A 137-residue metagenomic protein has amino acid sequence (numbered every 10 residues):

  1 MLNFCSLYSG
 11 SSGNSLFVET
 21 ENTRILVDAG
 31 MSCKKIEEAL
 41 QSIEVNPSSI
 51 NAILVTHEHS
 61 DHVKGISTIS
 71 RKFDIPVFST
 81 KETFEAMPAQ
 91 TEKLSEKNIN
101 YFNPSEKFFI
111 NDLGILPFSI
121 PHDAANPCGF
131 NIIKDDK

Functional and structural regions predicted by a protein language model:
M1-I43, C128-K137: Conserved beta-strand hairpin/beta-sheet module of binuclear metal-dependent hydrolase folds, prominently
N3-S6, G30-S32, I53-T56, P117-I120: Short, flexible loop segments at the rims of nucleotide/cofactor-binding pockets, characterized by
C5-S15, T56-I66, V77, P88 (+1 more regions): Structured catalytic core of nucleotide-sugar glycosyltransferases
N14, D28, N51, E58-D61 (+1 more regions): Acidic side chains
N14, T23, S49-N51, R71-F73 (+2 more regions): A generic structural signal for short beta-strands and their flanking turns/coil linkers
C33-T83: Active-site metal-binding motif and surrounding structural segment of the metallo-beta-lactamase
K81-D136: Metallo-beta-lactamase
